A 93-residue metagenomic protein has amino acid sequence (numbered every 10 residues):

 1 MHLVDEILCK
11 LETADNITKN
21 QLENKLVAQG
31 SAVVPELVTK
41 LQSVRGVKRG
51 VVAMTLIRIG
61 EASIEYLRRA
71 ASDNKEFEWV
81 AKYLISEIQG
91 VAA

Functional and structural regions predicted by a protein language model:
M1, D5-L11: N-terminal leader/linker segments that initiate helical-solenoid repeat arrays
C9-E12, N16-Q29, T39, V47-A62 (+2 more regions): Structural detector for internal amphipathic alpha-helices that build alpha-solenoid repeat scaffolds
